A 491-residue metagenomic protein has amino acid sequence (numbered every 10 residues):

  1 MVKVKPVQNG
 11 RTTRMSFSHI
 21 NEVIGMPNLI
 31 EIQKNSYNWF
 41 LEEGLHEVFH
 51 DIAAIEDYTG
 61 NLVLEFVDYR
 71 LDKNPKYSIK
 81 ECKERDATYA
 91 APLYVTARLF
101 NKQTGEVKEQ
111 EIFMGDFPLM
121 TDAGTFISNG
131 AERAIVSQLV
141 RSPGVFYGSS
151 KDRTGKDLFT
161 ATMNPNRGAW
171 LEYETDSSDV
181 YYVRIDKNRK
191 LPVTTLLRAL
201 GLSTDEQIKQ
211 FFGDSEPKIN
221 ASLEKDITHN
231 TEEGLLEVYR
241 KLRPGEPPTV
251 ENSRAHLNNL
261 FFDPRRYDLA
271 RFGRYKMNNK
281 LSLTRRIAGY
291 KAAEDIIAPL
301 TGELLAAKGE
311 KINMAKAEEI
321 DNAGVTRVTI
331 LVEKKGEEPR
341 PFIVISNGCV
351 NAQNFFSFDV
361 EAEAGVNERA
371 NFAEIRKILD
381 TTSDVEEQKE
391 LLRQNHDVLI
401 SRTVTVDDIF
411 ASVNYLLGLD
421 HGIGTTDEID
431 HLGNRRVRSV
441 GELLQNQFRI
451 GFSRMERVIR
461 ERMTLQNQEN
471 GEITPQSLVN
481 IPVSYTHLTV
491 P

Functional and structural regions predicted by a protein language model:
M1-L488: N-terminal non-catalytic structural scaffold regions of very large proteins
